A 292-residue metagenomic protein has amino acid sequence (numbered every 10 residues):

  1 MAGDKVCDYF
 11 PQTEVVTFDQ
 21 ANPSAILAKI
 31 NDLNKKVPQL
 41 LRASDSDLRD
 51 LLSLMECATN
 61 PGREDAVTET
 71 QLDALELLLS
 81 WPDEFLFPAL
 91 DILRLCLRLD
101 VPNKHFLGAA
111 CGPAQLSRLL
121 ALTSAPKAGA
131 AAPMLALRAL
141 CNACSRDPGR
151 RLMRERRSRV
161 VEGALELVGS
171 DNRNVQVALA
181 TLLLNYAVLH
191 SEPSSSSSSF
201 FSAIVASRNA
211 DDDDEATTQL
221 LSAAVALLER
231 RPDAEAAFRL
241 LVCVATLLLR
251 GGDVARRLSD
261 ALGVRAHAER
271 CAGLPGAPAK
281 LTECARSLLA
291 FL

Functional and structural regions predicted by a protein language model:
M1-D50, S195-S198, P232-L292: Extended acidic/polar regulatory tracts at the flanks of large eukaryotic scaffold/adaptor proteins
D4-M153, N209, A237: Alpha-helical solenoid scaffolds in large eukaryotic transport, assembly, and signaling factors
L33-L40, A74-E84, R118-A131, G163-V175 (+3 more regions): Helix-loop junctions that connect tandem helical modules in alpha-solenoid scaffolds
L41-D50, E84-R94, K127-S145, G169-V188 (+2 more regions): Alpha-helical solenoid repeats of the armadillo/HEAT superfamily in eukaryotic scaffolding/adaptor proteins
N60-E64, R98-F106, A143-M153, Y186-F201 (+2 more regions): Flexible helix-coil junctions and inter-repeat linker/turn elements that act as hinges within alpha-solenoid scaffolds
T70-Q71, G108-L119, R154-L165, S197-V225 (+1 more regions): Alpha-helical scaffold repeats of the Armadillo/HEAT/TPR superfamily
L79, A210, D214, T218 (+2 more regions): Eukaryotic modular interaction domains in large regulatory/scaffold proteins
S124-D212, L221-A224: Eukaryotic alpha-helical solenoid repeat scaffolds
